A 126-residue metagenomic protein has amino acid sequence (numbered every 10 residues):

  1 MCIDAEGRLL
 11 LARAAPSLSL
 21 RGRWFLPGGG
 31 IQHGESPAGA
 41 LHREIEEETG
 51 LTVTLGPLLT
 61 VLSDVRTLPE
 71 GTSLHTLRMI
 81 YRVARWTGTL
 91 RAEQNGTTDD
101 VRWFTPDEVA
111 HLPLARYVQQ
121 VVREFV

Functional and structural regions predicted by a protein language model:
M1-F25, V53, P57, R85: N-terminal strand-loop-strand
C2, I80-A84, W103-T105: Short, well-ordered beta-strand micro-motif
R23, G71-L77, N95-T98: A generic structural micro-feature
L26-L59, Y81: The catalytic Nudix box helix
I31, R85-W86, P106-V109: Hydrophobic pocket-lining residues within nucleotide cofactor-binding pockets
L62-L90, F125: Active-site-adjacent beta-strand/loop module that shapes the phosphate/pyrophosphate-binding cleft
R91-E124: NUDIX/MutT-family hydrolases
